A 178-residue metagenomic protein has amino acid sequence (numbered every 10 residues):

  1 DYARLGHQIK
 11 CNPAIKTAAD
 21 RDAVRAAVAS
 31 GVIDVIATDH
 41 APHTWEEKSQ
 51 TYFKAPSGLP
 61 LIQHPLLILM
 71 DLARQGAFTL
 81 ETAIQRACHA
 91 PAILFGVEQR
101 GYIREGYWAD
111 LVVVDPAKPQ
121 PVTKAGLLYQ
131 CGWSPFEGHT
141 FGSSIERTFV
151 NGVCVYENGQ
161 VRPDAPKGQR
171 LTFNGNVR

Functional and structural regions predicted by a protein language model:
D1-I36: Histidine/acidic residue-rich metal-binding segments in metalloenzymes
D1-R4, E46-Q50, K124-G126: Short acidic, glycine/serine/threonine-rich loops at helix termini
A3-R4, V28, E105, G138-G142: Solvent-exposed alpha-helices and their adjacent loops that cap or buttress functional pockets in soluble metabolic
I9-A19, P56-P60, S134-T140: A short acidic, glycine-rich active-site loop that binds or catalyzes chemistry on phosphate/adenosine moieties
A26-I36, A41-P116: His/Asp/Glu-enriched, well-ordered alpha-helical/loop segment that forms or immediately abuts the divalent-metal
T51-K54, W108-L171: C-terminal cap of metal-dependent C-N hydrolases
R170-R178: Short, solvent-exposed cationic patches
